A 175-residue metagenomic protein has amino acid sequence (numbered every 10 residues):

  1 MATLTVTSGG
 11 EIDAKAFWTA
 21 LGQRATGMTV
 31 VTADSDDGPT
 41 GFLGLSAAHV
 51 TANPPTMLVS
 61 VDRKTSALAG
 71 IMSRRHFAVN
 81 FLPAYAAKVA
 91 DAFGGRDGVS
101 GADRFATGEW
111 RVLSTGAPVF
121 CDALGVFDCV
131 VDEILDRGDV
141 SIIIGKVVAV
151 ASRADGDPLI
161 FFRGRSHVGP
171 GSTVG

Functional and structural regions predicted by a protein language model:
M1-G175: Basic, polyanion-binding surface patches
